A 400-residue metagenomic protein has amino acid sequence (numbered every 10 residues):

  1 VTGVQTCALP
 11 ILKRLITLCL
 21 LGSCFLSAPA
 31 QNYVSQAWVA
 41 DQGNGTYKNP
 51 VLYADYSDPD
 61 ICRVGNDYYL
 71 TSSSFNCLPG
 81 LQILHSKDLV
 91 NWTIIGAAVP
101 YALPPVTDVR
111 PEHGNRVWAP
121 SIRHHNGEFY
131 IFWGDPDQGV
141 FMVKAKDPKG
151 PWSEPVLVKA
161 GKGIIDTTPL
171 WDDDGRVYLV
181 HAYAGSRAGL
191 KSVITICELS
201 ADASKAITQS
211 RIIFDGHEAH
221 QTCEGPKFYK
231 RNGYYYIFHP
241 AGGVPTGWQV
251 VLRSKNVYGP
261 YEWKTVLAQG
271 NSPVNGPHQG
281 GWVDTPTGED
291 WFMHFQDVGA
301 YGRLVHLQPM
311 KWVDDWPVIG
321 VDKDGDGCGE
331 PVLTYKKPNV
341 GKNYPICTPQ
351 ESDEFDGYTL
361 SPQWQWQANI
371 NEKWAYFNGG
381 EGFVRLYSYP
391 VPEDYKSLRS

Functional and structural regions predicted by a protein language model:
T2-L9: Short, small-residue-biased leader/transition segments that mark boundaries at the very start of proteins
G3, L21-G22, L52: Residue-level detector of alpha-helical transmembrane segments in integral membrane proteins
L12, A30-S400: Carbohydrate-active catalytic/glycan-binding domains of CAZyme proteins, especially the secreted or lumenal ectodomains
L12-L18: Sec-dependent signal peptide recognition, specifically the positively charged N-region followed immediately by
L21-P29: Hydrophobic h-region of N-terminal signal peptides that target proteins for export in Gram-negative bacteria
